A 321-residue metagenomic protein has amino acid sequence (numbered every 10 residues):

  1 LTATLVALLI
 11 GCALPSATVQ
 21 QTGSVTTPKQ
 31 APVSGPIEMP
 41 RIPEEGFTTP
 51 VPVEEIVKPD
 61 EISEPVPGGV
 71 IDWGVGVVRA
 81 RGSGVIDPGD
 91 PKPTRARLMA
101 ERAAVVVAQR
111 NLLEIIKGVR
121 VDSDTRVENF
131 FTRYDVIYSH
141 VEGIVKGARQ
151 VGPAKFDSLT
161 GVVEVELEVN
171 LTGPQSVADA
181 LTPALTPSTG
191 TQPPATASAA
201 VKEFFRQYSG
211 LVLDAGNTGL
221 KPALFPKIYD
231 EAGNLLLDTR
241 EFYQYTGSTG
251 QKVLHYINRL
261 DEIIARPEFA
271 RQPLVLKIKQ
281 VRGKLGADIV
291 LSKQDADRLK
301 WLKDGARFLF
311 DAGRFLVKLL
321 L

Functional and structural regions predicted by a protein language model:
T2-G11: Bacterial N-terminal signal peptides
C12-L321: Domain-level marker for long, solvent-exposed, non-transmembrane regions
